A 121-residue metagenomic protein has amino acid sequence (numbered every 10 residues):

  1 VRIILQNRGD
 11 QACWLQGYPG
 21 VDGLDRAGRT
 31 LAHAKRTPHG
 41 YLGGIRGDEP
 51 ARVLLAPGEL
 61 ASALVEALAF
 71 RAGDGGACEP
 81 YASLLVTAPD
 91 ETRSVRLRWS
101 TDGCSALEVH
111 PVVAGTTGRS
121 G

Functional and structural regions predicted by a protein language model:
I3-D10: Asparagine-centered strand-capping/turn motif at beta-strand->loop junctions
Q11-L15: A short beta-turn/strand-edge loop motif at beta-sheet boundaries
Q16-L55: The feature marks short-to-medium sequence segments in extracytoplasmic or secretory-pathway proteins
V21-L24, V86, H110-G115: Extracellular/mature segments of secreted proteins
V53-E66: Short Pro-Gly-centered flexible turn/kink motifs
F70-V95: Short, surface-exposed ligand- or partner-binding patches at beta-edge/loop junctions that are enriched in aromatics
G75, R93-G121: Acidic, serine/threonine- and proline-rich intrinsically disordered appendage/tail regions
